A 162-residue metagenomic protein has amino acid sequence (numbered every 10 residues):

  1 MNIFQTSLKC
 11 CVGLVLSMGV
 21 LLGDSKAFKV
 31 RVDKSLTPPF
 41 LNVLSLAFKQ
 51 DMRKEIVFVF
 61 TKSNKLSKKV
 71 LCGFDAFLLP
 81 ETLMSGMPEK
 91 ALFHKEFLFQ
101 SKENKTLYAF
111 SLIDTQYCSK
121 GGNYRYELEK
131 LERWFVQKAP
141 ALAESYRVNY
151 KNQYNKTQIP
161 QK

Functional and structural regions predicted by a protein language model:
M1-C11: Bacterial N-terminal signal peptides that target proteins for export
C11-V12, G73, S119: Secreted/luminal cysteine- and crosslink-motif detector
G13-G23: Hydrophobic h-region of N-terminal signal peptides that target proteins for export in Gram-negative bacteria
K26-F110: N-terminal segment of the mature folded domain
F40, L44, K120-W134: Short amphipathic alpha-helical coupling segments at ligand-binding clamshell hinges and other catalytic/signaling
L107-E127: A bilobed periplasmic-binding-protein/Venus flytrap-type ligand-binding module shared by bacterial periplasmic
E132-Y154: Periplasmic-binding protein-like
Q153, T157-K162: Ligand-binding pocket segment of bilobal, Venus flytrap-like solute-binding proteins
